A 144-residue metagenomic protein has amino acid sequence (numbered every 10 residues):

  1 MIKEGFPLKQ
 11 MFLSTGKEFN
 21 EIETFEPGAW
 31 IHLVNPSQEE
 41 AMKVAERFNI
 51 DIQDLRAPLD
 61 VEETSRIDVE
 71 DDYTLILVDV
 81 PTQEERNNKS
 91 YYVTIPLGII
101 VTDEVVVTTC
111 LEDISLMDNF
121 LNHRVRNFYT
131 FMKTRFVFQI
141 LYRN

Functional and structural regions predicted by a protein language model:
M1-N144: Peripheral, non-transmembrane regulatory/ligand-interaction domains of membrane transport proteins
